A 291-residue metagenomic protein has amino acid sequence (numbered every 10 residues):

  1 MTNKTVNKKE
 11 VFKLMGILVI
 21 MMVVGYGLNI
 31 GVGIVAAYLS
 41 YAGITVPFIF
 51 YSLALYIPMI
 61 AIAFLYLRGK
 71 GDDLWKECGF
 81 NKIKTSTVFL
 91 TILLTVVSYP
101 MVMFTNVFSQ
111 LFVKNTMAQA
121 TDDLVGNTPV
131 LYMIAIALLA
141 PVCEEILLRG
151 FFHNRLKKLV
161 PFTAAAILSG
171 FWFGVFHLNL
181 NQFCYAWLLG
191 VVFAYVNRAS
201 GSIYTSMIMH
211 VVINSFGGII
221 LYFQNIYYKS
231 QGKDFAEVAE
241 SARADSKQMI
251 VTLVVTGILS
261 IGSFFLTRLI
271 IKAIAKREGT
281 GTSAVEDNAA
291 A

Functional and structural regions predicted by a protein language model:
V6-N7, V11, G79-I83, T121-T128 (+2 more regions): Helix-boundary and loop/linker segments of multi-pass membrane transporters
M22-L67, V251-V255: Alpha-helical transmembrane segments in multi-pass membrane proteins
G27-G31, Q182-R243: Functionally important transmembrane alpha-helices
L39-F48, W75-V142, D234, T280-T282 (+1 more regions): Juxtamembrane helix-loop-helix connectors linking adjacent transmembrane helices in multi-pass membrane enzymes
L53, I92, V96, M133-L138 (+8 more regions): Residue-level signature of the transmembrane alpha-helical core of multi-pass small-molecule transporters
F64-D73, V196-A199, F264-I274: Structural signal for the C-terminal ends of transmembrane alpha-helices and the immediately following loop
C143-L168, Y195-S202: Membrane-interface helix/loop boundary segments of multi-pass membrane proteins
S215-A291: C-terminal membrane module of polytopic membrane proteins
